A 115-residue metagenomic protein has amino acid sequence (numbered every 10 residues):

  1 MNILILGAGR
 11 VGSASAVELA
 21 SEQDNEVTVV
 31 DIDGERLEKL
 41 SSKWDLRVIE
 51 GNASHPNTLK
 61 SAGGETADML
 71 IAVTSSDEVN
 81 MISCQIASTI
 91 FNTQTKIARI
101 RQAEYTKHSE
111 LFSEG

Functional and structural regions predicted by a protein language model:
M1-G115: Cytosolic regulatory regions of ion transport systems
